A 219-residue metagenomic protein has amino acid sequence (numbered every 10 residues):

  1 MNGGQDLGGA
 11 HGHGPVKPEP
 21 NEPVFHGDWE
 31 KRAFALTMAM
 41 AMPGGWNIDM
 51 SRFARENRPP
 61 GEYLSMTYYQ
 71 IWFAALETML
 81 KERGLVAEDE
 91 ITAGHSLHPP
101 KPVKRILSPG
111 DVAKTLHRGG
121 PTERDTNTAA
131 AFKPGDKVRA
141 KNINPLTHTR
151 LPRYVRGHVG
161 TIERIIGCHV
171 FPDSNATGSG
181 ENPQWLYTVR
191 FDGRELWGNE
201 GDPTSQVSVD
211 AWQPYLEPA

Functional and structural regions predicted by a protein language model:
M1, S108, P218-A219: Basic/polar N-terminal segments that are highly enriched at the extreme N-terminus, encompassing both cleavable
M1-K101: N-terminal intrinsically disordered, low-complexity, charge/repeat-rich segments that act as generic
N2-G3, A41-P43, K101-I106, R124-A129 (+1 more regions): Generic detector of short, locally flexible boundary/turn motifs and exposed helical patches
A10, P15-T37, M79, R83 (+2 more regions): Basic/aromatic-rich interaction segments and small domains that mediate binding to polyanionic partners
V103-G119: Short, basic/aromatic beta-hairpin or loop at an interaction surface
